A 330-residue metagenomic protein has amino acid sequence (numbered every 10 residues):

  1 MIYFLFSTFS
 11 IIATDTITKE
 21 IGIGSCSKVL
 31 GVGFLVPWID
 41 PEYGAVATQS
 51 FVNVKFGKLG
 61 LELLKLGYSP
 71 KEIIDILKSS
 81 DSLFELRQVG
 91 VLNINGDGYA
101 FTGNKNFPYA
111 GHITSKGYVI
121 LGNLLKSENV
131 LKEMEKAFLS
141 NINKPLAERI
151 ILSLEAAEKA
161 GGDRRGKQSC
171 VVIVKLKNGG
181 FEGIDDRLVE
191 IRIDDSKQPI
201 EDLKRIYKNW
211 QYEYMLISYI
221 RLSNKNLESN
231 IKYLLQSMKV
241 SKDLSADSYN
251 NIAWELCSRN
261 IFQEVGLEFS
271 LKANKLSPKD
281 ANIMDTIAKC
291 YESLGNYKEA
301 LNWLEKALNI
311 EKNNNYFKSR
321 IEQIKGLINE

Functional and structural regions predicted by a protein language model:
F6-S223: N-terminal nucleophile
I220-K225, L235, K239-C290: Alpha-helical adaptor scaffolds
N226-E228, N313-N314: Charged, low-complexity interaction regions
S258-R259, S293, Q323-L327: Register position in tetratricopeptide repeats
E292, Y297-N315, E322: TPR/TPR-like (Sel1-like) alpha-helical repeat modules
